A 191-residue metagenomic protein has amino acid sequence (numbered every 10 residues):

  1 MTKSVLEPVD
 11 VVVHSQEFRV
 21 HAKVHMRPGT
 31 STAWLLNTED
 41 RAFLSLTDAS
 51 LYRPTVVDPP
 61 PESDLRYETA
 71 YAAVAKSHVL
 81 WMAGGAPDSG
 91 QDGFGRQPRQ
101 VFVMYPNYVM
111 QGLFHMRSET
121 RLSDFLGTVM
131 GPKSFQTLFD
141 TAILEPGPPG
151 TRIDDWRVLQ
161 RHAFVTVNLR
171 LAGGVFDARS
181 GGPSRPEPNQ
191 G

Functional and structural regions predicted by a protein language model:
M1-G191: Conserved RNA-binding domains used in RNP assembly and mRNA/RNA metabolism
